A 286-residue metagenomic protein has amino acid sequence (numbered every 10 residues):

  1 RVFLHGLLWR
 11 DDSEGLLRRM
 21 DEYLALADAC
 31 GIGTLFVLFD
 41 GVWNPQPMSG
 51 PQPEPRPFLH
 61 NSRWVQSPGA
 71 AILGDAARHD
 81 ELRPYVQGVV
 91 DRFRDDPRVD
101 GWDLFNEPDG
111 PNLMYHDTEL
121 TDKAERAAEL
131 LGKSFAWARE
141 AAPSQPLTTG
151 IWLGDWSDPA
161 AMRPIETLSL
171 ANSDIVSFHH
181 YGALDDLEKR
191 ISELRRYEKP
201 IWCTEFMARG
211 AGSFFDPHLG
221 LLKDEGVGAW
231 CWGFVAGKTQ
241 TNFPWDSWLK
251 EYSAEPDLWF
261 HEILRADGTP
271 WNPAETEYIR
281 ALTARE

Functional and structural regions predicted by a protein language model:
R1-I175, H179-H180, L184-D186, R196-Y197 (+5 more regions): Active-site mouth of glycoside hydrolases
R190: Conserved catalytic-core segment of NTP-binding enzymes
P244-S247: Short, surface-exposed amphipathic charged segments that create phosphate/polyanion-binding patches used for binding
E277-E286: Catalytic domains of carbohydrate-active enzymes that cleave complex glycans
